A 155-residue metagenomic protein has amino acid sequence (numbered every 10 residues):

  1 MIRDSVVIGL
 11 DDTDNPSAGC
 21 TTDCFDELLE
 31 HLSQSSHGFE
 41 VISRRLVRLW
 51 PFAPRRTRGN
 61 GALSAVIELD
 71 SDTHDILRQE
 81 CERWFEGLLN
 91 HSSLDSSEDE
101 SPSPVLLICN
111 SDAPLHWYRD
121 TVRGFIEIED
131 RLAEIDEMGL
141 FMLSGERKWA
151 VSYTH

Functional and structural regions predicted by a protein language model:
M1, T154-H155: Conserved small/polar residues in nucleotide/adenosyl-binding loops
I2-L10: N-terminal, Lys/Arg- and Ser/Thr-rich interaction peptides
G9-R48, N60-L69, H74, G87-Y153: Conserved mixed alpha/beta catalytic, RNA-binding, or beta-rich assembly cores of soluble enzyme, regulatory
A53-R58: Short glycine-biased active-site loop of nucleotidyltransferases that positions the nucleotide triphosphate and helps
L77-E86: Short amphipathic alpha-helices in soluble, non-transmembrane regions that often serve as interface/regulatory elements
